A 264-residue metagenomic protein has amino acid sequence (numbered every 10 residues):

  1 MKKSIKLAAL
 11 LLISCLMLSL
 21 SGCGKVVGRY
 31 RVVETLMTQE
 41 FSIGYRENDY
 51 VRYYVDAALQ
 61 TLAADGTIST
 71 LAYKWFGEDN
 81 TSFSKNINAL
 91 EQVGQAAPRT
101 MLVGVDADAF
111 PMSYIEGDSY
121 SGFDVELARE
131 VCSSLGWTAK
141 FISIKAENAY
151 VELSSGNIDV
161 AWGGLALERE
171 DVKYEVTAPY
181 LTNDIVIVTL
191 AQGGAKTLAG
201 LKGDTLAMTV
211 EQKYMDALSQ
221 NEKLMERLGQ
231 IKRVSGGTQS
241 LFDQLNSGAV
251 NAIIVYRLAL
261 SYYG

Functional and structural regions predicted by a protein language model:
M1-A9: Bacterial N-terminal signal peptides that target proteins for export
S19-G22: C-terminal motif of bacterial Sec signal peptides marking the signal peptidase cleavage site
G24, T35-T81, V125-S134, Q192-A195 (+2 more regions): Extended ligand-binding regions for polar small-molecule ligands
V26-T38, Y45, G94, V125 (+3 more regions): Acidic, polar ligand-binding/catalytic clefts
Y45-Y53, L62-A63, D118-E126, S143-E147 (+4 more regions): Soluble non-cytosolic domains of exported or imported proteins
L59-Q95, K213-G236: Ligand-binding clefts/hinges and TM-proximal coupling segments of bilobed small-molecule sensing domains
L102-F110, G117-S133, L165-A166, N183-Q239 (+1 more regions): Bilobed "Venus flytrap"/periplasmic-binding protein-like clamshell domains and structurally analogous long
W137-T138, S154-G163, D204-L206, L245-A259: Alpha-to-beta junction loops
